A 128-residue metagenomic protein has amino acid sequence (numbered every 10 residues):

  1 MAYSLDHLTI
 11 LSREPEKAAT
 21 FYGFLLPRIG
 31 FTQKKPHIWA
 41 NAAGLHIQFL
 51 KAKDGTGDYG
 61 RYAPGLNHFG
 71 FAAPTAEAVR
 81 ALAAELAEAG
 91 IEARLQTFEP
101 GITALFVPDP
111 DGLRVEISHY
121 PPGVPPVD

Functional and structural regions predicted by a protein language model:
M1-A19, F69, G123-D128: N-terminal beta-strand motif that seeds the catalytic metal site of vicinal oxygen chelate
L5-R13, G60-E85, T103-P108, L113: Vicinal oxygen chelate
T9-K53: Core segments of cupin and vicinal oxygen chelate
N41-I47, L66-N67, F71, P122-D128: Amphipathic alpha-helical "stalk" segments
H46-Q48, A78, A89, R94: Contiguous, function-dense segments enriched for cysteine-driven chemistry and partner/ligand-binding capacity
K53-Y59: Short beta-strand/turn micro-motifs at beta-sheet edges
A84, E88-D128: Vicinal oxygen chelate
